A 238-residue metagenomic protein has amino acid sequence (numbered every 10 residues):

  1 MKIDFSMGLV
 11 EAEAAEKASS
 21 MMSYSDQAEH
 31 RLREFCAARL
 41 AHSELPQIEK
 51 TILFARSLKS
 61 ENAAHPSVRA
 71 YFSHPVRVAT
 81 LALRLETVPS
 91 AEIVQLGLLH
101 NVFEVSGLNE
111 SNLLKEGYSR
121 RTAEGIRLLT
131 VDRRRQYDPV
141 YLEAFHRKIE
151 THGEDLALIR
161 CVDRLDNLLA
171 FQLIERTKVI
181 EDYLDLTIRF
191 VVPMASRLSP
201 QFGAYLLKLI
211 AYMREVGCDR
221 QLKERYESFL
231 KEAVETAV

Functional and structural regions predicted by a protein language model:
K2-V238: Active-site helical microenvironments for divalent-metal-assisted chemistry
